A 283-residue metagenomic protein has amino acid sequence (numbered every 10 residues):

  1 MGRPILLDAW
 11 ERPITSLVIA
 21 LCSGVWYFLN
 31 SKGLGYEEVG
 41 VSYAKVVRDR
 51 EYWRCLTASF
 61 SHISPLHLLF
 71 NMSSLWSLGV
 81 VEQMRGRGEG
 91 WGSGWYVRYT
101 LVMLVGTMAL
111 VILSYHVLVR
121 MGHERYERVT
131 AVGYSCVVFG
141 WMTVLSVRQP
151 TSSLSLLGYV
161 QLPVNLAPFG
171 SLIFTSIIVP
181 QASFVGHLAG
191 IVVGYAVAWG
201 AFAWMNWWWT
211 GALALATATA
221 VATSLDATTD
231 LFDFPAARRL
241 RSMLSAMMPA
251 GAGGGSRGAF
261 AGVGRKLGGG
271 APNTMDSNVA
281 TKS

Functional and structural regions predicted by a protein language model:
M1-S23, T175-S283: C-terminal transmembrane module of polytopic alpha-helical membrane proteins
P4, E51, C55-L145, A182 (+1 more regions): Transmembrane helix-loop-helix
S23-E37: Alpha-helical transmembrane segments of multi-pass membrane proteins
S23-Y27, A109, L113, W141 (+3 more regions): Alpha-helical transmembrane segments of multipass membrane proteins
L34-V47, V119-R128, V160, D233-L244: Interhelical loop segments of eukaryotic multi-pass membrane proteins
V39-V41, S61-L68, L154-L162, I178-V185: Short, amphipathic, aromatic/basic-enriched membrane-interface segments that mark the entry/exit of transmembrane
S73-S77, A167-T175, G190-G194: Hydrophobic, membrane-inserted alpha-helices
Q83-G86, L145-Q161, F202-W204: Alpha-helical transmembrane bundle and helix-membrane interface signal in multi-pass integral membrane proteins
